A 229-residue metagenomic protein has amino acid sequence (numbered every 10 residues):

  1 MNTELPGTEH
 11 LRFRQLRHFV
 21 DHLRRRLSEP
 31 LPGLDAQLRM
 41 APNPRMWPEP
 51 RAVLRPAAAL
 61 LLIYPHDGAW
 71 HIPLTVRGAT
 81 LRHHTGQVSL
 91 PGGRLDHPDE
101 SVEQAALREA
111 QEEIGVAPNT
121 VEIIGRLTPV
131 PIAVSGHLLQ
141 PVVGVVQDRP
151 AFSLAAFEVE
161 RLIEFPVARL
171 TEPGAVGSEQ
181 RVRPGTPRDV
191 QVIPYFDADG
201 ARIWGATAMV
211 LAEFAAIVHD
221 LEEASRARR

Functional and structural regions predicted by a protein language model:
M1-S89, R94-E112, V116-Q140, V145-R149 (+1 more regions): N-terminal leader/linker segments that precede catalytic domains of diphosphate-processing enzymes
L154-P184, R188-D197: NUDIX/MutT-family hydrolases
